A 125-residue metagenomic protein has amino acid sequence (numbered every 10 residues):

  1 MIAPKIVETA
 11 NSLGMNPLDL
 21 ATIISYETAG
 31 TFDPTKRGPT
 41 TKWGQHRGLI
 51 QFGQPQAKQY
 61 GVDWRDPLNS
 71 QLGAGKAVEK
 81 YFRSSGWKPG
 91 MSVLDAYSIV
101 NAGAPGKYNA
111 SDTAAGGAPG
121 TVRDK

Functional and structural regions predicted by a protein language model:
M1-K125: Catalytic glycan-binding domains that act on GlcNAc-containing polysaccharides
